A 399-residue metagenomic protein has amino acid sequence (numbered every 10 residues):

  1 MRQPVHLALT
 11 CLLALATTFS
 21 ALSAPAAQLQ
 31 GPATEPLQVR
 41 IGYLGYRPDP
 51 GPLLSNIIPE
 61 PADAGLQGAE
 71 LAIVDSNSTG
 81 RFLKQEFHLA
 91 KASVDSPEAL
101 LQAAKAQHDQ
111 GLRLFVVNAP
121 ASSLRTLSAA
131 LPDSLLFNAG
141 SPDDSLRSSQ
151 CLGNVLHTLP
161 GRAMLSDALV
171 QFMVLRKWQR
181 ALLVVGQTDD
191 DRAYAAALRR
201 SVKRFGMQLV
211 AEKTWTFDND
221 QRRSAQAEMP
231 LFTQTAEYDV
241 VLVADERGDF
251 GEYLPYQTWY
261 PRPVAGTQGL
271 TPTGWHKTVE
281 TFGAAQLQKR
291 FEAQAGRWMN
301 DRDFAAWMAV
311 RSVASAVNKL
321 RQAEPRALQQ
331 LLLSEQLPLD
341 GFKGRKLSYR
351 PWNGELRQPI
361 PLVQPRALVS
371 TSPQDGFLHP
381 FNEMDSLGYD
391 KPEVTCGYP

Functional and structural regions predicted by a protein language model:
R2-H6, L22-P399: Extracytosolic ligand-binding ectodomains
A8-S20: Bacterial N-terminal signal peptides
